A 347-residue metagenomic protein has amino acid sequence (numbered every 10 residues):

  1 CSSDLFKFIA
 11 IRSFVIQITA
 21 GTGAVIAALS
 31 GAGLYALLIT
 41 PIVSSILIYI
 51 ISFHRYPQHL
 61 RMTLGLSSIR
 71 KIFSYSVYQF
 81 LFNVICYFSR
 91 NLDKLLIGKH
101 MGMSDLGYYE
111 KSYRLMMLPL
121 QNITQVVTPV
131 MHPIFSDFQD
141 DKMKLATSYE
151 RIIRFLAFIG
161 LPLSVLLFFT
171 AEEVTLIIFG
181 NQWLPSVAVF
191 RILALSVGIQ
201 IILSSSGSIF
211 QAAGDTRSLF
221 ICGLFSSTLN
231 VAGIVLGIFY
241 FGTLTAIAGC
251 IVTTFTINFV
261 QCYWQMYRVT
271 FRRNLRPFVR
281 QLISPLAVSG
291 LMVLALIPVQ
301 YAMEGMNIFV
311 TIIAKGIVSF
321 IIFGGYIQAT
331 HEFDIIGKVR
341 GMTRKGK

Functional and structural regions predicted by a protein language model:
C1-S3, R12-A24, A36-F53, F82 (+7 more regions): Short runs within selected transmembrane alpha-helices of multi-pass transporters and secretion channels
K7, L34, I50-N91, L95 (+3 more regions): Interhelical loop/hinge segments that connect adjacent transmembrane helices in multipass membrane
T22-I26, A146-I201, T228-F239, S289-P298: Alpha-helical transmembrane segments of multi-pass membrane transport and lipid-handling proteins
A28-S30, Y87-L118, N122, P133-D137 (+3 more regions): Helix-terminus/linker motif at the lipid-water interface of multi-pass membrane proteins
K71-Q79, I97-M117, A146-T147, N181-F190 (+1 more regions): Interfacial/gating helices of multi-pass transporter permease domains
Y78-F80, D93-L95, D105-T124, R151-F158 (+2 more regions): Alpha-helical transmembrane segments of polytopic membrane transporters and translocases
S112, M116-G160, G207-A212: Helix-loop junctions and terminal segments of transmembrane helices in multi-pass membrane transport/translocation
T270-R273, V293-K347: Membrane-proximal transmembrane or re-entrant/amphipathic helices at the cytosolic face
